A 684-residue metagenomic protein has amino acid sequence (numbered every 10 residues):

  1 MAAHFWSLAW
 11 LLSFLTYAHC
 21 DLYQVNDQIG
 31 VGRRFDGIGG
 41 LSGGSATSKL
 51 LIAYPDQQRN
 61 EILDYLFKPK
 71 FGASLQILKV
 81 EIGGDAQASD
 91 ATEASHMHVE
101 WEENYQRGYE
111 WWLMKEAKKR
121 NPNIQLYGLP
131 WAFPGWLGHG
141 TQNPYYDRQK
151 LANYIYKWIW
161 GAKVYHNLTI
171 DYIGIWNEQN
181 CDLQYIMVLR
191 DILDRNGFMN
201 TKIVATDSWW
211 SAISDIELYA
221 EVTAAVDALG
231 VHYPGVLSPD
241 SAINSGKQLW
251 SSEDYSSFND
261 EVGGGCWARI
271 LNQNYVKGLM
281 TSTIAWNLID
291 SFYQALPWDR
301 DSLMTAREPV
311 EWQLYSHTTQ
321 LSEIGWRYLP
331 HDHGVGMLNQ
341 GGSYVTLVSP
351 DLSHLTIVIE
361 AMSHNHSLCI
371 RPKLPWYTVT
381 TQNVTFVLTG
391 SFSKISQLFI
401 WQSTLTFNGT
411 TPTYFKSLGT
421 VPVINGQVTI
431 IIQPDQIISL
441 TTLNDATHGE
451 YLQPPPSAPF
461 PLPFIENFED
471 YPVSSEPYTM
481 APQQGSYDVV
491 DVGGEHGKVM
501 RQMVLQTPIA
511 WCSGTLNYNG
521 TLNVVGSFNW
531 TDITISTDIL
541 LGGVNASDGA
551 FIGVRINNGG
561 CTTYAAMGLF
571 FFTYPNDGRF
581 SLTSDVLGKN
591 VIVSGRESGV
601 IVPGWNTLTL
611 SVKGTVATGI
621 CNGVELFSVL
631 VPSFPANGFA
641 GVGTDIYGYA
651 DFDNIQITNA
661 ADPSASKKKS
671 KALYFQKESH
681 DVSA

Functional and structural regions predicted by a protein language model:
C20-I170, M187: N-terminal catalytic cores of secreted or lumenal carbohydrate-active enzymes
K150-Y172, W176-D260, C266: Active-site neighborhood of glycoside hydrolase catalytic domains
S251-G342: Aromatic/acidic polysaccharide-binding cleft in carbohydrate-active enzymes
H331-K394, I437: Carbohydrate-binding surface patches
F468, T537, I601-L630: Carbohydrate-binding surfaces in secreted/extracellular proteins
G493, V504-T583: Secretory/extracellular carbohydrate-interaction modules and structurally similar beta-sandwich "look-alikes"
D585-T607: Short, aromatic/His-centered strand-loop micro-motif at the edge of beta-sheets
L626-I657: Flexible glycan-contacting loops in extracellular carbohydrate-active proteins
